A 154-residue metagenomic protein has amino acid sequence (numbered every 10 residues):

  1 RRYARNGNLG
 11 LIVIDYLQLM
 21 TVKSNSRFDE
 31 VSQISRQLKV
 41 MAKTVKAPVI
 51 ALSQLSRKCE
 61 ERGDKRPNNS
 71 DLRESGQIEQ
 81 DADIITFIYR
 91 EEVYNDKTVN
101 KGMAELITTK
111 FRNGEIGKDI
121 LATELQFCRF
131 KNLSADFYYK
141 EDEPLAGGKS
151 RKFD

Functional and structural regions predicted by a protein language model:
R1-I12, R36-V45, K58-D154: C-terminal regions of RecA-like/P-loop NTPase motor modules
L9-A51: Helical hairpin unit composed of two closely spaced alpha helices linked by a short loop
L17, L55, R90: Flexible loop residues that form catalytic and substrate-binding hotspots at small-molecule/glycan-binding clefts
L19-T21, S56-C59: Short, active-site-adjacent cap segments at secondary-structure transitions
